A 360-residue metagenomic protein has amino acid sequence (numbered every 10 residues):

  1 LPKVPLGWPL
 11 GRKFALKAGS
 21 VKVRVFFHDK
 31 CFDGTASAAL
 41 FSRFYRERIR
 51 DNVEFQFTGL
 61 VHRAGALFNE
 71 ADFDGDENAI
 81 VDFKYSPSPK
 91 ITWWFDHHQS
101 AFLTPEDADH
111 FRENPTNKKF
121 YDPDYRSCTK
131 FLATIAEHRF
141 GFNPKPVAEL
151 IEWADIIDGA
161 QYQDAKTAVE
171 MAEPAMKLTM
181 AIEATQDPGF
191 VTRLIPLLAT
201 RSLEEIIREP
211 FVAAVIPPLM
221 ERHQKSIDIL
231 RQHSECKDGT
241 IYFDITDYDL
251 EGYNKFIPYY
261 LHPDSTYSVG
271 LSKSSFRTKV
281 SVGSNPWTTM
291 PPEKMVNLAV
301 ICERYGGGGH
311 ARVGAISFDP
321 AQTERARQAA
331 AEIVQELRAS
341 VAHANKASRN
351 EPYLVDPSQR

Functional and structural regions predicted by a protein language model:
P5: Arg/Lys-rich, positively charged N-terminal/basic patches that mediate binding to nucleic acids
W8-E173, E221, D228, E235-I241 (+3 more regions): Replace "Mg2+/Mn2+-dependent" with "divalent metal-dependent
D155-S234: Hydrophobic, aromatic-enriched interface-forming segments
